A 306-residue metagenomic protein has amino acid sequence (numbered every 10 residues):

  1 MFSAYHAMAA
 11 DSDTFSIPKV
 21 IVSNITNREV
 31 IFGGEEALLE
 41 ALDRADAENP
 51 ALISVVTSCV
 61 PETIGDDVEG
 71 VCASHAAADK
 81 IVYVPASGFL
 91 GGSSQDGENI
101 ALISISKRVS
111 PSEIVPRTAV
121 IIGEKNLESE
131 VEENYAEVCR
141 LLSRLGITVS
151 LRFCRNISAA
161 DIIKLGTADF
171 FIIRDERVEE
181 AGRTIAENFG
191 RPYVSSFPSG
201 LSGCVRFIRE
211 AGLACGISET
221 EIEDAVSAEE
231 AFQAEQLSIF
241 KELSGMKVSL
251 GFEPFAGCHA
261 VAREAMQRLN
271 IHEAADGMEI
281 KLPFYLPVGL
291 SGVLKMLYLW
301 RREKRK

Functional and structural regions predicted by a protein language model:
M1-K306: An N-terminal assembly and electron-transfer interface module characteristic of large anaerobic redox and radical
